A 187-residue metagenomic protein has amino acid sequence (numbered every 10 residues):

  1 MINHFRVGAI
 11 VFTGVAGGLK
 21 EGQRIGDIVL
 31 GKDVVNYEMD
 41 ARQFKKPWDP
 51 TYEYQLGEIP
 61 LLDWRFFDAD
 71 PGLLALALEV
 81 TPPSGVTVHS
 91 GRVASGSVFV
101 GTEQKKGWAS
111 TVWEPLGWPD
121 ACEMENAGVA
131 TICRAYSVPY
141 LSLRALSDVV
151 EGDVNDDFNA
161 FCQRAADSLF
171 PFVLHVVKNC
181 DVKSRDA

Functional and structural regions predicted by a protein language model:
M1-A187: Glycine-rich phosphate- or other oxyanion-binding loops that anchor nucleotides, phosphorylated ligands
